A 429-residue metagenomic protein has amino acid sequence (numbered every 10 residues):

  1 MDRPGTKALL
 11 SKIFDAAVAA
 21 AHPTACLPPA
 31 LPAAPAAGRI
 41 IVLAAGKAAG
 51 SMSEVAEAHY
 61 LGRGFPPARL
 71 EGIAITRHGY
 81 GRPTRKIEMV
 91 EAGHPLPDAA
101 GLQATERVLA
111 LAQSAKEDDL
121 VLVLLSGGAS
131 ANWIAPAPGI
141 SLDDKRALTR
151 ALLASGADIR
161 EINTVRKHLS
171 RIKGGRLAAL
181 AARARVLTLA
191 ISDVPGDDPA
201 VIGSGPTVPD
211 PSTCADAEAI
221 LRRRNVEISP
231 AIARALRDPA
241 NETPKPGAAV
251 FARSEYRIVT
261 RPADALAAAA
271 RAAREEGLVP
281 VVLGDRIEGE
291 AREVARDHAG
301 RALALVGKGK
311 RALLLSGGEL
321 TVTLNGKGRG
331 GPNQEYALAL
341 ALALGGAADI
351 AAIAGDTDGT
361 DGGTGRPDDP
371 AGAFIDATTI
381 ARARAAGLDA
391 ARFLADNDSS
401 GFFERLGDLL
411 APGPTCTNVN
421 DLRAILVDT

Functional and structural regions predicted by a protein language model:
M1-L43, S51-M52, L61-R63: An N-terminal, well-structured beta->alpha segment
V55-F65, K86-E88, Q113, P136-A147 (+4 more regions): A glycine- and small-aliphatic-rich helix-loop capping segment at beta-alpha/alpha-beta transitions that lines
A74-E117, V165-R166: Glycine-rich oxoanion-binding loops at beta->alpha junctions
A110-V201, P206-P209, L394-D398, F402 (+2 more regions): Glycine-rich, mobile lid/loop segments that gate access to catalytic sites or pores
I140-D158, D210-V226, G326-A352: Gly/Ser/Thr-rich active-site loops/lids in small-molecule metabolic enzymes that frequently grip phosphoryl groups
L187, P209-D297: Accessory alpha-helical/coil subdomains and C-terminal extensions that flank or cap enzyme catalytic cores
G277-A354, G363: Active-site segments that bind and position negatively charged phosphate/pyrophosphate groups
A339-T429: Internal helix-turn-beta structural module
